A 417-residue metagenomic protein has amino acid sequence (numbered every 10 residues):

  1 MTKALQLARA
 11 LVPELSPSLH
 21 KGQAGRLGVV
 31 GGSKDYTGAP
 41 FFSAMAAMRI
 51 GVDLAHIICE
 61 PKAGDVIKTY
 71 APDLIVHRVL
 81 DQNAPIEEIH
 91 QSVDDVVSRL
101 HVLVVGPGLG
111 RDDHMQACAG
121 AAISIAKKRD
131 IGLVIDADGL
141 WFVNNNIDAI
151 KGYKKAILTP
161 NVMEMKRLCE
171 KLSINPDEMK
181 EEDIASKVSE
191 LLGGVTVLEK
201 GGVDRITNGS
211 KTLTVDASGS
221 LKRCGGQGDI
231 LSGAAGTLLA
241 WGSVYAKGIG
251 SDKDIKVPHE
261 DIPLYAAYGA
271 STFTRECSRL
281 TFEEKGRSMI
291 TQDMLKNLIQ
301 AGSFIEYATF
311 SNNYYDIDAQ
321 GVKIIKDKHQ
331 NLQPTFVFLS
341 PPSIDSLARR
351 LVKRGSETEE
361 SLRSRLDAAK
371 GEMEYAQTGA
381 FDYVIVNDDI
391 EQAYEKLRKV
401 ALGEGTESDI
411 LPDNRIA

Functional and structural regions predicted by a protein language model:
M1-V134, W141-I157, V162, K166-N297 (+1 more regions): Small-residue (G/A/S/T)-rich helix-start motifs and N-terminal tracts that mark the onset
D53, Q330-T335, G379-F381: Short glycine-/polar-rich loops that comprise or flank the Walker A/P-loop and associated switch/sensor motifs
R167, I324-K326, I344-R350, Q392-K396: Switch/connector loops and helix/strand junctions flanking conserved nucleotide-binding motifs in nucleotide-processing
K171-L172, G302-I305, R350-E357, V400-G403: Conserved AAA+ ATPase "sensor/coupling" helix adjacent to the nucleotide-binding pocket
S271-R275, E407-A417: A short, charged, Gly/Pro-tolerant segment at domain boundaries
Q292-G321: ATP-dependent small-molecule kinase phosphotransfer cores that center on conserved nucleotide phosphate-binding segments
K323, N331-R354: Conserved phosphate-donor/acceptor-positioning beta-strand/loop module used by diverse small-molecule
S356-G403, P412-A417: Small-molecule kinase domains that catalyze NTP-dependent phosphoryl transfer to phosphate-bearing small molecules
